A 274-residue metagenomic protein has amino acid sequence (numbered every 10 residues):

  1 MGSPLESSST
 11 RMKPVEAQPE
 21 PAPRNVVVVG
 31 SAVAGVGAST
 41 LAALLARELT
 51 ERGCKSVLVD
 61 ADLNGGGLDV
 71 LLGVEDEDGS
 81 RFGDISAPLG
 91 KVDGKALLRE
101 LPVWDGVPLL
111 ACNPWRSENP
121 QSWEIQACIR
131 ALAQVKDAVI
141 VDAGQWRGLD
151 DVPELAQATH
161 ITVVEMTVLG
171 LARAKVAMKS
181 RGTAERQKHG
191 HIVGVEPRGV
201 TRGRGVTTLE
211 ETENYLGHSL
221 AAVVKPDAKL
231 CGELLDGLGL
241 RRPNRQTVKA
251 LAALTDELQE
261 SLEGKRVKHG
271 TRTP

Functional and structural regions predicted by a protein language model:
M1-G35: Extreme N-terminal, non-catalytic leader segments that precede Walker-type/kinase nucleotide-binding cores
P23-L72, L132: Walker A/P-loop phosphate-binding motif and the immediately C-terminal alpha-helix
A32, E165, H189-G205, V223-L230: G-domain G4 guanine-recognition motif of GTPases
L49-P108: Phosphate-binding loop that captures ATP/GTP phosphates
D93-W104, P108-G148: Cytosolic-facing regulatory segments adjacent to core modules
Q134, R147-V168: Inter-motif core of Ras-like GTPase G domains
A158-V176, G199-R202: Conserved Switch II/interswitch segment of TRAFAC-class P-loop GTPases
E196-R198, L209-R241: Beta-strand-loop-alpha "switch" segments that mediate conformational coupling across diverse proteins
